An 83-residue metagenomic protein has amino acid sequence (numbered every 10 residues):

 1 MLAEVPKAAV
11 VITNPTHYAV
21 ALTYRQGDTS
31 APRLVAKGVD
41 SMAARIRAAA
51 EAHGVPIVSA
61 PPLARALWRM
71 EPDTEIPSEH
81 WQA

Functional and structural regions predicted by a protein language model:
M1-A83: Divalent-cation
